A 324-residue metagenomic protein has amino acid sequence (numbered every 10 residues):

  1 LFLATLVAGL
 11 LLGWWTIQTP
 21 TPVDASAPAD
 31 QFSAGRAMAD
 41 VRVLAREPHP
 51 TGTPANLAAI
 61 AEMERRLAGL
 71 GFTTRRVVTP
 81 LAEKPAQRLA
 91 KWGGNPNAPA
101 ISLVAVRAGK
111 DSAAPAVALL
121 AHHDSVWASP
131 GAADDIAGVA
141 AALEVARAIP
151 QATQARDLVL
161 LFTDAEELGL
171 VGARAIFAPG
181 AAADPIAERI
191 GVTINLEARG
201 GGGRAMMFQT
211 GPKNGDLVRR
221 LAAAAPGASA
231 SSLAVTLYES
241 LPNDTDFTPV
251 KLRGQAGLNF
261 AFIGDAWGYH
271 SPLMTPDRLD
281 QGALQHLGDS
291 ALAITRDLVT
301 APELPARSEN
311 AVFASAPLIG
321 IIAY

Functional and structural regions predicted by a protein language model:
L1, A323-Y324: Short, Lys/Arg-rich N-terminal segment immediately upstream of the first membrane anchor
L1-W14: Hydrophobic membrane-insertion alpha-helices, especially the h-region of bacterial N-terminal signal peptides
L12-V23: C-terminal region of N-terminal signal peptides and the immediate post-cleavage residues of exported proteins
P22-I322: Soluble extramembrane regions of membrane proteins in the secretory/endomembrane system
